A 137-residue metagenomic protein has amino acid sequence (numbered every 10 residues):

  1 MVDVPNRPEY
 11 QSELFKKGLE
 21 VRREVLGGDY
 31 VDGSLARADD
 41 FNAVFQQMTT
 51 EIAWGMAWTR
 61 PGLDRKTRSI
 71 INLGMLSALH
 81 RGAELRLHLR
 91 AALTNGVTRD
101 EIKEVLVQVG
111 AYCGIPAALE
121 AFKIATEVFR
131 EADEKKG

Functional and structural regions predicted by a protein language model:
M1-K66, T94, E120-G137: Acidic, glycine/proline-rich low-complexity segments that act as flexible tails and inter-domain linkers
V25-G28, G82, G96, Y112: Residues at alpha-helix boundaries and the short loops/turns that link adjacent helices
T49-A53, I70-S77, V105-G110: Short alpha-helical scaffolding segments that buttress acidic/His motifs in well-ordered protein cores
I70-L73, S77-K103: Mid-chain, well-packed structural core segment of small domains
A111-Y112, F129: Short Asp/Glu-rich motifs
I115-L119: Substrate/cofactor-recognition hotspot
